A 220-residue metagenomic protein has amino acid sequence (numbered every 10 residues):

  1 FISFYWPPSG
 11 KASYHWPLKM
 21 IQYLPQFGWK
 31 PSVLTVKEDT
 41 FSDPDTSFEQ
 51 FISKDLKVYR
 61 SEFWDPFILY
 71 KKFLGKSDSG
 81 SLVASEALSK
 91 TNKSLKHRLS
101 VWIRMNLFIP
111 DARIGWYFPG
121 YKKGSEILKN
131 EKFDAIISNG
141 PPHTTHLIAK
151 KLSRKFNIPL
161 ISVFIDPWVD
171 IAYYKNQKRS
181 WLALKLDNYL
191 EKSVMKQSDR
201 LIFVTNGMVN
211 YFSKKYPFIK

Functional and structural regions predicted by a protein language model:
F1-F67, R200, N206-V209: N-terminal subdomain of nucleotide-sugar transferases
W29, F156-P159, D199, I219-K220: A short helix->loop->beta-strand "cap" motif at the edges of active sites that frequently abuts
T35-F118: A conserved catalytic-core segment of Leloir-type glycosyltransferases
A84-S94, F108, G120, G124-T145 (+1 more regions): Short N-terminal targeting/anchoring amphipathic segment
A135, K150-A172: Active-site proximal beta-strand in glycosyltransferases
S138, F203-V204: Short beta-strand scaffold positions
T144-L147, K151-K155, W181-L201: Membrane-proximal helix-turn-helix segments that form the acceptor-binding/catalytic region of lipid-linked
K196-Q197, I202, V209-K220: Helix-loop-beta element that forms the nucleotide-linked donor phosphate-binding surface in glycosyltransferases
